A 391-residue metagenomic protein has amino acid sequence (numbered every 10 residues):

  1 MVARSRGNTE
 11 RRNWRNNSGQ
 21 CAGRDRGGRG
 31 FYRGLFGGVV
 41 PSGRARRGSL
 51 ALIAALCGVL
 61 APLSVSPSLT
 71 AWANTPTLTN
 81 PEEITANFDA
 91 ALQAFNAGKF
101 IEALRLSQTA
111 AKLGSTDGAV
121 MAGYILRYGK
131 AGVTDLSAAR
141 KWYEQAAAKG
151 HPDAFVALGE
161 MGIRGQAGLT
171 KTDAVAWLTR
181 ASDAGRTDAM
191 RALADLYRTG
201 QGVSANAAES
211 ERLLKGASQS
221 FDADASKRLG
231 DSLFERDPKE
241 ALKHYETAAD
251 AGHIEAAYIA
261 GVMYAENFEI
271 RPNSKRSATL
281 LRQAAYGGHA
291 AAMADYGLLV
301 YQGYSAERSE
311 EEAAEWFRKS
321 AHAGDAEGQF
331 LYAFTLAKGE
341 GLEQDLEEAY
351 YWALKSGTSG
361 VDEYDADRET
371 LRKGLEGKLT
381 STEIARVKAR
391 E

Functional and structural regions predicted by a protein language model:
M1-R15: Alpha-helix-loop-beta-strand connector modules within alpha/beta enzyme cores
N13-N17, D25-G43: Glycine-rich phosphate-binding active-site loops on the catalytic face of alpha/beta enzymes
L78, G360-E391: Terminal, low-structured helical/coil segments at or just beyond the last alpha-helical repeat
E82, L113-T116, Y128-K130, A148-P152 (+16 more regions): Short helix-capping/linker turns of helical repeat alpha-solenoids
E83-L113, D231-F234: Alpha-helical segment of the N-proximal tetratricopeptide repeat
N87-A94, M121-Y128, A157-R164, A194-T199 (+6 more regions): Hydrophobic face of amphipathic alpha-helices that form TPR/SEL1-like repeat modules and related alpha-solenoid
A97-E102, V133-W142, A167-W177, S204-L213 (+4 more regions): Structural signature of tandem alpha-helical TPR/SEL1-like repeats, specifically the intra-repeat loop/turn
T109-A110, Q145-A146, R180-A181, G216-A217 (+4 more regions): Canonical positions in the second alpha-helix
